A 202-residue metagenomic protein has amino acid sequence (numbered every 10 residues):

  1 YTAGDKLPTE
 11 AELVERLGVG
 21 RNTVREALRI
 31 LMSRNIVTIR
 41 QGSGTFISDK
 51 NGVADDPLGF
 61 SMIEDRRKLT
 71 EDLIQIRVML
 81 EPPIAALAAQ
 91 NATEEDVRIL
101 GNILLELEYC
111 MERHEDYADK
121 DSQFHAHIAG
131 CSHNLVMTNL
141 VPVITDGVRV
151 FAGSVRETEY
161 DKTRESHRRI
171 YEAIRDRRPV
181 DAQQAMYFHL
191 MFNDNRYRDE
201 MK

Functional and structural regions predicted by a protein language model:
Y1-M79, A86: Short linear motifs at protein or domain termini
D5, S61-R66, Y109, F151-V155 (+1 more regions): Short amphipathic alpha-helical segments at helix-loop
M32, R198-M201: C-terminal flanking helix
L73-G153, T163-R169, D181-F192: Conserved amphipathic alpha-helical segments that form helical-bundle/coiled-coil interaction surfaces
T158-K162: Short helix-capping and inter-helix turn/linker motifs at the boundaries of alpha-helical repeat units
I174-V180: Short acidic-aromatic low-complexity motifs
D194-R196: Secretory-pathway/luminal and periplasmic proteins that interact with or process carbohydrate-rich
